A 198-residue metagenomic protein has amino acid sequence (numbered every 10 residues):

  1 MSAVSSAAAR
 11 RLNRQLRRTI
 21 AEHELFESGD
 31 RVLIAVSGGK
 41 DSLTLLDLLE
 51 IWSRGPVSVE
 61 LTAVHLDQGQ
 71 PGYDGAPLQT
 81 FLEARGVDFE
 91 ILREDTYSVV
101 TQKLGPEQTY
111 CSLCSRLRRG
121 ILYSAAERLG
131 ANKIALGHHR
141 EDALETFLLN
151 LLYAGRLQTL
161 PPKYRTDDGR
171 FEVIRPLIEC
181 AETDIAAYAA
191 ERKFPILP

Functional and structural regions predicted by a protein language model:
M1-E145, Y153, T183-E191: ATP-dependent adenylation/nucleotidyltransferase module used to activate substrates
L92, I174-L177: Hydrophobic residues at beta-strand termini and immediately following loops that shape nucleotide-binding pockets
N132, L157-T159, P195-P198: Short, structured loop/turn "capping" segments at alpha-beta junctions
E145-G169: A mobile, often basic/glycine-rich helix-loop segment that functions as the active-site lid/recognition loop
R165-V173, C180-P198: A short, charged helix-loop
